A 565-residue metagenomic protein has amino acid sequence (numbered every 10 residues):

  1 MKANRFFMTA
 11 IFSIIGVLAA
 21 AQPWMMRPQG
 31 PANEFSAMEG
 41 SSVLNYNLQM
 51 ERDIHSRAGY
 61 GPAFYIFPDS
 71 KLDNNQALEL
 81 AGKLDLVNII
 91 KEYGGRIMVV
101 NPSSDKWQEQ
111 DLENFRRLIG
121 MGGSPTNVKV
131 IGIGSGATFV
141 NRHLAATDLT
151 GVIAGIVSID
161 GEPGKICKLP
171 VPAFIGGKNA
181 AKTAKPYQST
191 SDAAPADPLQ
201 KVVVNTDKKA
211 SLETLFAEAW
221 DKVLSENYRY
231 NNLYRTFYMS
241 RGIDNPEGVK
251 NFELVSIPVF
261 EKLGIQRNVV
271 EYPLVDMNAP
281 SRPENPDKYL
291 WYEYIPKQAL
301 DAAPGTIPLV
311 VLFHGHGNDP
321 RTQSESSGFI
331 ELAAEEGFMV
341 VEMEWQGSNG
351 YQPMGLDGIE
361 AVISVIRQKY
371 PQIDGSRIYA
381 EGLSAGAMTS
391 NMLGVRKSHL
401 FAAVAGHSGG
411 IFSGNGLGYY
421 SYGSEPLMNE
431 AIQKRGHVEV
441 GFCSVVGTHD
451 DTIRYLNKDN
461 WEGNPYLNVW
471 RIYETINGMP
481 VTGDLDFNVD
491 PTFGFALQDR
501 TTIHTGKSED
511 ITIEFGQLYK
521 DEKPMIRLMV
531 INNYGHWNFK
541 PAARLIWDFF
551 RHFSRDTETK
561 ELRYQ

Functional and structural regions predicted by a protein language model:
M1-A10: Bacterial N-terminal signal peptides that target proteins for export
T9-V17: Bacterial N-terminal signal peptides
A21-A63, L84, E92, R96 (+12 more regions): A domain-start/cap signature at the N-terminus of enzymes
S56-G61, I66-K106, A299-P353, S413-G414 (+1 more regions): Short substrate-entry loop that stabilizes the transition state in hydrolases
G59-F64, Y93-M98, S124-K129, L149-G155 (+8 more regions): Loop/turn elements at helix/coil->beta-strand transitions in domains of secreted/extracellular proteins
I66-P68, I159, F313, H407 (+1 more regions): Alpha/beta-hydrolase
S103-G123, V130, R142, G350-Q372 (+1 more regions): Alpha/beta-hydrolase active-site loop
L149-L199, A403, G409-E522, H536: The feature captures the conserved acid-bearing segment of alpha/beta-hydrolase catalytic domains
